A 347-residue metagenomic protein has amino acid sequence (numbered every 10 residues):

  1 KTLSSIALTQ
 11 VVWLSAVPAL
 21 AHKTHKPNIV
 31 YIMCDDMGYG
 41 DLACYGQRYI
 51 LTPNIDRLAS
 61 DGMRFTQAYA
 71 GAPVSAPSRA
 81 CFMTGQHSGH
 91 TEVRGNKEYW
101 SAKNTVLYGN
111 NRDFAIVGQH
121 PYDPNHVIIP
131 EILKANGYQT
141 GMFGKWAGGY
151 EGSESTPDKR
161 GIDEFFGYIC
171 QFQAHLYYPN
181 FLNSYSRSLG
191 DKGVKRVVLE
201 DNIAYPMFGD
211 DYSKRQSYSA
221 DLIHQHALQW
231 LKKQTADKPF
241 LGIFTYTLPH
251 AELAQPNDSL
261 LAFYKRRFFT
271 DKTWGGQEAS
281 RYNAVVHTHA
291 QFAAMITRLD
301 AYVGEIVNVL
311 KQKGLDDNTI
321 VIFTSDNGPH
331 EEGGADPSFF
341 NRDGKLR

Functional and structural regions predicted by a protein language model:
K1-T24: Bacterial Sec-dependent N-terminal signal peptides
T24, C34-I50, R57, T66 (+4 more regions): Active-site-proximal cap/lid insertion segments
N28-V30, C81, V197: Residues embedded in well-ordered beta-strands
I29, A102-T105, N110, F114-G118 (+4 more regions): Catalytic domains that recognize anionic headgroups
Y39-I128, I132, Y138, G152 (+2 more regions): Active-site segment of extracytoplasmic enzymes that catalyze sulfate/phosphate-ester chemistry
G71, G144, Y168: Conserved residues at the C-terminal ends of beta-strands
N136-Y150: Short, well-structured beta-strand/strand-turn elements
